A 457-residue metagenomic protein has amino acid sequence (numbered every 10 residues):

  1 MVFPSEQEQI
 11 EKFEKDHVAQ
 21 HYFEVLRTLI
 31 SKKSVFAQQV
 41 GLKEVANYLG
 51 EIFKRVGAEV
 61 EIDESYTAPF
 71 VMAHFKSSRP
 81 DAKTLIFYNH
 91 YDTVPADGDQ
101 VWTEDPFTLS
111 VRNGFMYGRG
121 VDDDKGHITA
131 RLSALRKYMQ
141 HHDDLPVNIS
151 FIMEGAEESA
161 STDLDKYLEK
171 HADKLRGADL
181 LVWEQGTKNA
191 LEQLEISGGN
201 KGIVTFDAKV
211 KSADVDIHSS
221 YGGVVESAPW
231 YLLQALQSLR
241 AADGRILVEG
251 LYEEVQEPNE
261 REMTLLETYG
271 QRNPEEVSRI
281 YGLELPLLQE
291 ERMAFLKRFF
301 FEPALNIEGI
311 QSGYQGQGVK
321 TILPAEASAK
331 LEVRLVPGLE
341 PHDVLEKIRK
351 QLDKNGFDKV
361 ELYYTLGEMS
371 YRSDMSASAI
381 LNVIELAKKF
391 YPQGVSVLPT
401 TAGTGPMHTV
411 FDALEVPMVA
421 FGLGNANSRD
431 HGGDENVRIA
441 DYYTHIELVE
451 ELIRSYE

Functional and structural regions predicted by a protein language model:
V2-D99, E326: N-terminal helical capping/dimerization or prosegment-like subdomains of hydrolases acting on amide or phosphate bonds
P80, L191, L247-E326, R334-K347 (+2 more regions): An extended, acidic, His-containing surface patch that forms the Zn2+-binding/catalytic region of metallohydrolases
A82-M153, T444: Active-site metal-coordination/substrate-binding segment of hydrolases, especially metallo-dependent peptidases
Y91-T93, F115, I152-A160, E184-N189 (+3 more regions): Acidic, glycine-rich active-site loops and adjacent beta-strand->loop/helix elements that engage anionic groups
D92, L239, D243, R349-D358: A common structural junction motif
D124-G199: Acidic/histidine-rich catalytic neighborhood of metal-dependent amide-processing enzymes
K166, G222-G244: A short core secondary-structure module
E195-K211, F421: Flexible glycine/proline-rich, aromatic-decorated loop/lid segments
